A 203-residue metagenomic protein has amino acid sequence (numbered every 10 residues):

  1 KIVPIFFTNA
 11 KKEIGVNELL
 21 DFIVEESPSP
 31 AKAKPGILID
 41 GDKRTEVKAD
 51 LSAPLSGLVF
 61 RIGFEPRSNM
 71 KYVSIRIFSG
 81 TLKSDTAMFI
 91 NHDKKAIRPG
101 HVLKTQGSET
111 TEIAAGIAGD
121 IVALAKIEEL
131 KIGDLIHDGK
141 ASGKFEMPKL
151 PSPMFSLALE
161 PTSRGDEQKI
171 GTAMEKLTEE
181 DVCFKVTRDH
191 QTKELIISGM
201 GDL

Functional and structural regions predicted by a protein language model:
K1-L203: Structural and coupling elements of P-loop NTPases
